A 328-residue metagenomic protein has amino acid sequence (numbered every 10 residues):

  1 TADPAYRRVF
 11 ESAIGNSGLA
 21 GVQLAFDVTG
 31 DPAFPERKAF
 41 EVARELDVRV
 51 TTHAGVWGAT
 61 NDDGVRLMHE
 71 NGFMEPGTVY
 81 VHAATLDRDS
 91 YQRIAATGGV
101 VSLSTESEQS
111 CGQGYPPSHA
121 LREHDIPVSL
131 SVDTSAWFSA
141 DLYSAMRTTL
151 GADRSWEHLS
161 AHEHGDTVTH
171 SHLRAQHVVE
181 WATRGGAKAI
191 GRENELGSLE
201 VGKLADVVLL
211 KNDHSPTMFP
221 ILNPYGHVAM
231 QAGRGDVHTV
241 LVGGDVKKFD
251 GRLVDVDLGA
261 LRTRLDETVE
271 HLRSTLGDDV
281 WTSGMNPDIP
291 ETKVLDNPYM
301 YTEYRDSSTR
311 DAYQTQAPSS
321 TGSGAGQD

Functional and structural regions predicted by a protein language model:
T1-D89: Metal-coordinating catalytic core of metallo-dependent amide/deamination hydrolases
V42-R49, F73-G77, R93-S102, E123-V128 (+1 more regions): Glycine-enriched alpha-helix->loop->beta-strand junction motifs that scaffold or abut catalytic
D62, C111-P116, S139-D141, F219-P220: Short, charged, surface-exposed secondary-structure boundary motifs
N71-G77, H119-H214, Q231: His/Asp/Glu-enriched, well-ordered alpha-helical/loop segment that forms or immediately abuts the divalent-metal
D89, A95-T134: A conserved active-site cap/scaffold subdomain adjacent to cofactor or substrate pockets
I94, V101, M146, G202 (+1 more regions): Conserved, mostly hydrophobic/aromatic
L204-R262: C-terminal cap of metal-dependent C-N hydrolases
G259, T263, E267, V280-D328: C-terminal regulatory/interaction regions
